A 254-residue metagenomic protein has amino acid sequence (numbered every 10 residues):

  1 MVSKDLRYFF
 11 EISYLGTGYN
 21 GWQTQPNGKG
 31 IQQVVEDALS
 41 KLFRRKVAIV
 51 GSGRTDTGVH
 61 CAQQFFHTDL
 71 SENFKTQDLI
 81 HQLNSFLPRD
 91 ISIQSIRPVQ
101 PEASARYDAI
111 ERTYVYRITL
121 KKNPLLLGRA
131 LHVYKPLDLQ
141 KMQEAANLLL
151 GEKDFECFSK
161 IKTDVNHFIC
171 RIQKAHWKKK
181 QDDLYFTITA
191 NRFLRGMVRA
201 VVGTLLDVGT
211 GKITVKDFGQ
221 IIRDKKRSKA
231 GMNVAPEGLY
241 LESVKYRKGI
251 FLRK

Functional and structural regions predicted by a protein language model:
M1-K254: Structured-RNA-binding interfaces characteristic of tRNA pseudouridine synthases
